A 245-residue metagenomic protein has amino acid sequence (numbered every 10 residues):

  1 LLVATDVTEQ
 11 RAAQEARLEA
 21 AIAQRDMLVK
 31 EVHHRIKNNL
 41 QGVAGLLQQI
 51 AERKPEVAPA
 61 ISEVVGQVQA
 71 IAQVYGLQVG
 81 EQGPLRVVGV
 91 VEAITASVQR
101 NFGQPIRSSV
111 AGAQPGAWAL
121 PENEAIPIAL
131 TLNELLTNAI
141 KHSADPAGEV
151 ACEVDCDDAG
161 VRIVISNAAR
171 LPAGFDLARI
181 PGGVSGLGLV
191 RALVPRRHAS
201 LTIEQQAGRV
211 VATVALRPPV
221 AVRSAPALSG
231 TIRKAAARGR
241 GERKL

Functional and structural regions predicted by a protein language model:
L1-V7: PAS-family sensory domains
A20-V29, P55, R100-E149, L177 (+1 more regions): Conserved short strand/loop->alpha-helix "switch" segment adjacent to the catalytic nucleotide/phosphoryl-transfer site
S62-G66, A70-Q73, L77-G80, P84-Q104 (+1 more regions): Short beta-to-alpha transition helix within the HATPase_c
E149-A159, S166: Short beta-strand/loop element within the Bergerat-fold HATPase_c
G160-G188: Glycine-rich/acidic phosphate-handling loop/turn and adjacent ATP-lid/helix of nucleotide-binding kinase/ATPase domains
L189-H198: Conserved glycine-/histidine-rich ATP-lid loop and adjacent helix of the Bergerat-fold HATPase_c
R197-A207: Glycine-rich ATP-binding loops of the HATPase_c
